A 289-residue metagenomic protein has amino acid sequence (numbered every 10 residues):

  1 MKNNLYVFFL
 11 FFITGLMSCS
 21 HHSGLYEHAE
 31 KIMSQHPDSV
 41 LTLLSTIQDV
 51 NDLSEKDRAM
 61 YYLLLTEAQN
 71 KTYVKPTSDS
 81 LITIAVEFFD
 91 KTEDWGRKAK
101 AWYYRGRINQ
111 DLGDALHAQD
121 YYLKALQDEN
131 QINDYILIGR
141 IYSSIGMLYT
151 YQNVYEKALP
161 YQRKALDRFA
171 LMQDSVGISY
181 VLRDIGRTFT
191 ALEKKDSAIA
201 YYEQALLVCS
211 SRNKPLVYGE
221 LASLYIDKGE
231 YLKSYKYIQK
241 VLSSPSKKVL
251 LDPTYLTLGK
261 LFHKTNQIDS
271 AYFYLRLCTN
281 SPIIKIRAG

Functional and structural regions predicted by a protein language model:
M1-L5: Positively charged n-region of N-terminal signal peptides that target proteins for export
V7-G15: Bacterial N-terminal signal peptides
S18-G289: A "functional boundary" signal
